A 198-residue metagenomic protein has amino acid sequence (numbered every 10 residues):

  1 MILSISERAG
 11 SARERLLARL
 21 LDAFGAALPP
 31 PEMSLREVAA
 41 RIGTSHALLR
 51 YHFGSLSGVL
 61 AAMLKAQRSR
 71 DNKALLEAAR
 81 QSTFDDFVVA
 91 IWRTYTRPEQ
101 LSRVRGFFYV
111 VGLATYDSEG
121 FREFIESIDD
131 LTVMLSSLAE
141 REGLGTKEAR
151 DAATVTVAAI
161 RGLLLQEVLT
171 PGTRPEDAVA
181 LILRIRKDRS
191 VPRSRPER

Functional and structural regions predicted by a protein language model:
M1-S11, V191-R198: N-terminal intrinsically disordered/low-complexity leader segments
R15, R19, A23-G58, A62: Helix-turn-helix
R19-A27, A74, G106, V110-L113 (+1 more regions): Solvent-exposed, amphipathic alpha-helical segments
A62, K73-V104, R141, A152-T156: Hydrophobic alpha-helical connector segments
K65-D71: Short, basic, alpha-helical segments at the C-terminal edge of helix-turn-helix-like DNA-binding modules
P98-I125: Amphipathic alpha-helical segments used for helix-helix packing
G120-E126, E140-R198: Hydrophobic/aromatic-rich alpha-helical bundle segments in the mid-to-C-terminal region
